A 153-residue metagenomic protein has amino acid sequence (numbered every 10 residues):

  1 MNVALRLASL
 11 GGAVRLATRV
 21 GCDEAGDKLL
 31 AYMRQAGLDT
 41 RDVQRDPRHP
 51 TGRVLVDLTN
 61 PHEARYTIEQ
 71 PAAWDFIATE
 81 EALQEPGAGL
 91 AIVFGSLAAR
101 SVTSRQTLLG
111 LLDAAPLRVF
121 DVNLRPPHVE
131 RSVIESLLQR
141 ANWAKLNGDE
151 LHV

Functional and structural regions predicted by a protein language model:
M1-D39: Glycine-rich phosphate/adenosyl-contacting loop at the front of the ribokinase-like
G12, T51, A64: Residue-level signal for beta-strand positions within conserved beta-sheet cores that form or flank
R19-G21, R41-T51: Beta-strand->loop->alpha-helix junctions that form or flank phosphate-binding loops in nucleotide-handling enzymes
Y32-R45, L58-V153: Ribokinase/PfkB-type carbohydrate-kinase core domain
G52-D57: Catalytic-core segment of enzymes that process non-peptidic bonds
